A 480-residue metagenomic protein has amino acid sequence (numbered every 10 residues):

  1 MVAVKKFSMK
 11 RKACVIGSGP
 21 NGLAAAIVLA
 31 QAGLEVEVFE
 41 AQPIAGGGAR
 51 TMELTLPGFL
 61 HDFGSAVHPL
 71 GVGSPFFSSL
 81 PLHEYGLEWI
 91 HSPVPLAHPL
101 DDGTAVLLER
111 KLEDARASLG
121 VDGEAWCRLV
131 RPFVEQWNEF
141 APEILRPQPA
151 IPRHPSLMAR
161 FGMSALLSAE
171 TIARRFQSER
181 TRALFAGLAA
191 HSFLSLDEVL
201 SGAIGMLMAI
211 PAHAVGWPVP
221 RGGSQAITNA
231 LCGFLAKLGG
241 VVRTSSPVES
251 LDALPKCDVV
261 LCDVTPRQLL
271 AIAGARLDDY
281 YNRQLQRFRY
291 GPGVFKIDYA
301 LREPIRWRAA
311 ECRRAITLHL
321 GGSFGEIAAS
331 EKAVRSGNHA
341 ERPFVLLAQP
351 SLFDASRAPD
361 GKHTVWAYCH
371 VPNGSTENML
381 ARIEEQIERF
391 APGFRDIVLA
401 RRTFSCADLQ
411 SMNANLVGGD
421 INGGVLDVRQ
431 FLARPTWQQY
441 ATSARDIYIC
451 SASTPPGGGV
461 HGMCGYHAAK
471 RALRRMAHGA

Functional and structural regions predicted by a protein language model:
M1-A13, Q31-A32, R429-F431, A477-A480: Extreme N-terminal leader/targeting segments of oxidoreductases
F7-E135, V425: N-terminal glycine-rich phosphate/pyrophosphate-binding loop and immediately adjacent elements
D101-L200: Rossmann-like flavin
D114-A117, R267-A273, A300, P359-Q386: Conserved FAD/dinucleotide-binding core of flavoprotein oxidoreductases
S178-S195, E341-L346, G393-P455: A glycine-rich dinucleotide-binding beta-alpha-beta segment and adjacent secondary-structure elements that constitute
L207-V248: Helical element adjacent to the flavin cofactor pocket in flavoenzyme catalytic cores
G240, S246-A358: Mid-domain catalytic core of redox enzymes that form a hydrophobic substrate pocket/lid adjacent to a catalytic redox
A452-L473: A conserved FAD-binding loop/helix module that cradles the flavin
